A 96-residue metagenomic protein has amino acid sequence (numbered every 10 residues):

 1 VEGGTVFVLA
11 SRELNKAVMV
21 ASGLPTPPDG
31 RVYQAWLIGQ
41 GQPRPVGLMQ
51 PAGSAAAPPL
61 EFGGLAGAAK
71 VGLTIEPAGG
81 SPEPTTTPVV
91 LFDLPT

Functional and structural regions predicted by a protein language model:
V1-T96: N-terminal targeting/export leaders
